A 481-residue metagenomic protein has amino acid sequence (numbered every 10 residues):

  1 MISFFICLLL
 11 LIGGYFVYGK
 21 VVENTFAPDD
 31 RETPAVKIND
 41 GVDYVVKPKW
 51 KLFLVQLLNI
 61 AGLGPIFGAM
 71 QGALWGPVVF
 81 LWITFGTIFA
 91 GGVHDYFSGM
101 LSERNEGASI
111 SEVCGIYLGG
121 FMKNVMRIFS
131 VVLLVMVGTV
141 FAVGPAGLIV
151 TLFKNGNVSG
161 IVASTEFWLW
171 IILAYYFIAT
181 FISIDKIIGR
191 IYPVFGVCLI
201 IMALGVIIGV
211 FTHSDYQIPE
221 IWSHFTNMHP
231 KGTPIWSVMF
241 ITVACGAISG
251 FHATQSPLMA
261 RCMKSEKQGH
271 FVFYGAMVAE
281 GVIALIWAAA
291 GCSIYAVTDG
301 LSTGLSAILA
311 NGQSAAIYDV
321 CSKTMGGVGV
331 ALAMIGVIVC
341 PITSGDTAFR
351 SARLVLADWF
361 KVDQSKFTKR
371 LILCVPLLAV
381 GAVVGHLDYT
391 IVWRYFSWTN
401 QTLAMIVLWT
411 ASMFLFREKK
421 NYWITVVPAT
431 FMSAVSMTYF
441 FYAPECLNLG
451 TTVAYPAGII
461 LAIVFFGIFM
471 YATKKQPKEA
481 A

Functional and structural regions predicted by a protein language model:
I2-G19, G72-S102, S111, A454-A462: Extracellular loop-to-transmembrane helix junctions
F5, L9-A27, F129, A146-I149 (+3 more regions): Membrane-interface loop-to-helix entry segments
L10-I66, Q268: Membrane-interface "cap" regions at the ends of multi-pass membrane proteins
L10-L11, Y15, A90-E106, I110-F181 (+4 more regions): Helix-loop-helix module between adjacent transmembrane segments
K47-G64, I207-D215, H224-W287, I335-S344: Hydrophobic, membrane-embedded alpha-helices of multi-pass small-molecule transporters
G99, V210-I221, Y274-D319: Extracellular/periplasmic helix-exit of transmembrane alpha-helices
G120-R127, V131, V162-W170, G275-L285 (+6 more regions): Loop-to-transmembrane helix boundary motifs in multi-pass membrane proteins
G138-G156, T165-W170, T180, L199-T226 (+2 more regions): Hydrophobic alpha-helical segments and their helix-loop junctions in multi-pass secondary transporters
